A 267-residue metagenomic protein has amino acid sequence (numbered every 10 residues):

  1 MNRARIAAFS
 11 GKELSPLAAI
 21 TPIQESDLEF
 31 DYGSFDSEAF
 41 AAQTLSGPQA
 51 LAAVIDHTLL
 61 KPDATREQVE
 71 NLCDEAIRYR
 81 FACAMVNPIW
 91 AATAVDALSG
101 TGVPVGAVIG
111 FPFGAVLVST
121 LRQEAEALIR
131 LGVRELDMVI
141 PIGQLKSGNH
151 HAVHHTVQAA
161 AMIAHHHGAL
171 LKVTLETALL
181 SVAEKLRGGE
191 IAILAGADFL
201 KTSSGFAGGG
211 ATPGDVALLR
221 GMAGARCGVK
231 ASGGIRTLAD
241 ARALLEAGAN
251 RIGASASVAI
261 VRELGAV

Functional and structural regions predicted by a protein language model:
M1-I55: Charged, compositionally biased N-terminal leader segments and the immediate start of the first structured element
F40-Y79, C83, I89-D96, G100-V229 (+2 more regions): Alpha/beta enzyme core
S232: Short hydrophobic "strand-cap" motifs at the C-terminus of beta-strands
